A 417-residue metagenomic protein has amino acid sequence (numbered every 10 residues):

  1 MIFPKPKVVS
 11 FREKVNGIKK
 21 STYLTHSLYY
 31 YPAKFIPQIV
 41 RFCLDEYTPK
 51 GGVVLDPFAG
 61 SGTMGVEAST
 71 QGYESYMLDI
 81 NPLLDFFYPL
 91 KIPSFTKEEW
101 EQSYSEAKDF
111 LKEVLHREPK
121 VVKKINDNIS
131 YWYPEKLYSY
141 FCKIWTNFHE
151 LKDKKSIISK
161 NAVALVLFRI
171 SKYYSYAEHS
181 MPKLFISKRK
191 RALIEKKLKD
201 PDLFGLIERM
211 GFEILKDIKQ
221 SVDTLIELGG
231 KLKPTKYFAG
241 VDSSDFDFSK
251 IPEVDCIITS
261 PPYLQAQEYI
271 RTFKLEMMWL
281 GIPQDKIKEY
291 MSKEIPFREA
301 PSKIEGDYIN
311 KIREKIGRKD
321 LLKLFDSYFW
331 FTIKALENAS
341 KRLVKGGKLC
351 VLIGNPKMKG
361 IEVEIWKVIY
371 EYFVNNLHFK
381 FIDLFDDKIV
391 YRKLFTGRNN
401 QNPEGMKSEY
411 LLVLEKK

Functional and structural regions predicted by a protein language model:
F3-I39, C43-T48, Q71, Y76-G306 (+3 more regions): Nucleic-acid modification enzymes, centered on SAM-dependent nucleic-acid methyltransferases
K50-G51, I282-P283, L343-K348: Short glycine-dipeptide loop
G51-G60: Conserved class I S-adenosyl-L-methionine
G62-V66: Glycine-rich SAM-binding Motif I of class I
K286-M291, G347-I353: Conserved beta-strand signature within the Rossmann-like core of class I S-adenosyl-L-methionine
R313-F331: Adenine-nucleotide phosphate-binding core of ATP-dependent small-molecule kinases
F329-K345: A short glycine-rich, Lys/Arg-flanked "PGG" loop and its adjoining helix->strand segment in the class I
K334-E337, E364-L377: Short alpha-helix
